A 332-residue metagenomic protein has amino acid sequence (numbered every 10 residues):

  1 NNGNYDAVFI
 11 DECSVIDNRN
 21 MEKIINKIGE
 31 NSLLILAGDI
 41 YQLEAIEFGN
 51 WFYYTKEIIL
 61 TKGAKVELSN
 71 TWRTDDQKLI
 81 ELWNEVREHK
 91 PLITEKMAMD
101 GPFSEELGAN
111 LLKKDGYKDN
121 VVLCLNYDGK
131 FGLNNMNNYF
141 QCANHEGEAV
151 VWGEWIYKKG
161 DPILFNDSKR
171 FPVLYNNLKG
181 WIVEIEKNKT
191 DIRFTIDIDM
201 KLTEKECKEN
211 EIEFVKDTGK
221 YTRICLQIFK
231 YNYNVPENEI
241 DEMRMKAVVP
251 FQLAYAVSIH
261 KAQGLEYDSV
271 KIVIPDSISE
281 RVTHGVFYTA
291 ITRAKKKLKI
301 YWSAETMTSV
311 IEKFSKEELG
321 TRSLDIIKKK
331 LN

Functional and structural regions predicted by a protein language model:
N1-K27, N70-W72, E88-H89: Conserved P-loop NTPase motor core of helicases/translocases
N2, N26-E30, I59-L60, T292-R293: Short, conserved loop/helix-junction motifs that constitute active-site signature segments in enzyme catalytic cores
N4-A7, N31-I35, K297-K299: Loop/turn-to-beta-strand initiation segments
V8, I35-L36, V122, I272: Hydrophobic positions in the central parallel beta-sheet of the AAA+
C13-I24, I40-N50, V282: Conserved ATPase-coupling elements of RecA-like P-loop NTPase cores
D17, E146-Y288: Conserved nucleotide-binding/hydrolysis modules and their immediate coupling elements across P-loop/ASCE NTPase motors
A37-Y175, K179-E209: Conserved helicase motor core of P-loop NTPases
S269-N332: Helicase C-terminal subdomain and adjacent C-terminal extension
